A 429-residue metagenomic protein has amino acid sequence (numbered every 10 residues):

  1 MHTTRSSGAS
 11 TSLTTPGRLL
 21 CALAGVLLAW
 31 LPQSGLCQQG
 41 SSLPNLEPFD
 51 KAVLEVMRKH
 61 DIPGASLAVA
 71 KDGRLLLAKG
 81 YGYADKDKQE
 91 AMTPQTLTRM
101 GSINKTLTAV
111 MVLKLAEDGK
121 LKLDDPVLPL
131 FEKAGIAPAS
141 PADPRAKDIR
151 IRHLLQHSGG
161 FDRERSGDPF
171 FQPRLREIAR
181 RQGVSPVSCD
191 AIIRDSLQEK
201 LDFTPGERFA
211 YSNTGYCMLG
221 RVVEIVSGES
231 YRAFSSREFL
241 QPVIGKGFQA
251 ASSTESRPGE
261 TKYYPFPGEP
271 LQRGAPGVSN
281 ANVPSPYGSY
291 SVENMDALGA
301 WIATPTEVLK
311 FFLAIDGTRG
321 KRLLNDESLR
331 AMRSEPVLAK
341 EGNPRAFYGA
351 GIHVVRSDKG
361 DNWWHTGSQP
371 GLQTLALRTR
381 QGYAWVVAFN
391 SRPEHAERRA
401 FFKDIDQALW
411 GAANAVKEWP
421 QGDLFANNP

Functional and structural regions predicted by a protein language model:
H2-S6, T11-M92, T98, K114-L121 (+6 more regions): N-terminal leader/targeting segments and the immediately adjacent pre-domain N-terminus
Q38-K79, E224, S236-R237, Q272-P429: Catalytic loop of the DD-peptidase/beta-lactamase superfamily, centered on the K-T-G motif and neighboring
P44, P48-E55, S102, L107-M111 (+11 more regions): Extracytoplasmic/secreted proteins, especially bacterial periplasmic and envelope-associated proteins
P48, M92, V184-S188, S368: Short secondary-structure boundary/capping elements
R58-S66, K88-H153, F203-T214, D296-G299: Short active-site loop at a secondary-structure junction that contains or immediately precedes the catalytic residue(s)
K71, N104, V127, S252-P258: Short, solvent-exposed turn/loop segments enriched in Gly/Ser/Thr/Pro and often Arg
G80, A91, R99, P126-L130 (+3 more regions): Conserved beta-strand positions that form and line the central face of beta-propeller blades
D85, A139-N362: Short, surface-exposed loop or secondary-structure junction motifs that flank catalytic or metal-binding residues
